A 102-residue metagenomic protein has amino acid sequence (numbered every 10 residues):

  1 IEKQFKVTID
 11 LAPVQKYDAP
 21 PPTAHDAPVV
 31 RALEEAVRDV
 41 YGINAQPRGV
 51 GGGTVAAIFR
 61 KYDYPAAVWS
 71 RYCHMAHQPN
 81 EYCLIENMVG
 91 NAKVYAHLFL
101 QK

Functional and structural regions predicted by a protein language model:
I1-K102: Metal-dependent amide/peptide-bond hydrolase catalytic core, centered on the "pita-bread" metallohydrolase fold
